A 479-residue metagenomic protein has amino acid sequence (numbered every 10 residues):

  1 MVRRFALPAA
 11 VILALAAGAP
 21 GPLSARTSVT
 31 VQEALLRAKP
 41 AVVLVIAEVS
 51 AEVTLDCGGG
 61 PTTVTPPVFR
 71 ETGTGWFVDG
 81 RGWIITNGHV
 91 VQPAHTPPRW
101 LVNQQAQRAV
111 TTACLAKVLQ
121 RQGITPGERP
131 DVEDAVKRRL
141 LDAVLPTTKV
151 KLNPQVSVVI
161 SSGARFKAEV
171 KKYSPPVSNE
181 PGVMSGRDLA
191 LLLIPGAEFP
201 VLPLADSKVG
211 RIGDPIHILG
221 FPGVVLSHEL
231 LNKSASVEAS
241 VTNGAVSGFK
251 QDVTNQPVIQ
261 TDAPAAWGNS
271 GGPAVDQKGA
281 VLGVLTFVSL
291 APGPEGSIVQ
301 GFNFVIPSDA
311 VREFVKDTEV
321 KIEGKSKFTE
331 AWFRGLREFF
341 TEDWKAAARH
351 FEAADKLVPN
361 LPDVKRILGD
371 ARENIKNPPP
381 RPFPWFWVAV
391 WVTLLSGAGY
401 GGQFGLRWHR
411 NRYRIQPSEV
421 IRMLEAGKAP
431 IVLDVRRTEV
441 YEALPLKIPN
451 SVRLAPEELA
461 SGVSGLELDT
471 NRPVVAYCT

Functional and structural regions predicted by a protein language model:
L23-W83, N87, H95, G186-A190: N-terminal activation segment of mature serine protease catalytic domains
E33, L101-A197: Conserved catalytic-core segment of clan PA serine endopeptidases
R70, V158-S185, V201-I259, A266 (+2 more regions): Flexible, gly/ser-rich surface segments that form the specificity/activation loops bordering the active-site cleft
W76-F77, R211-I212, P264-L285: Catalytic nucleophile loop of clan PA
G88, Q92, R99, Q105-Q107 (+4 more regions): C-terminal subregion of chymotrypsin/trypsin-like serine protease catalytic domains
P362-F386: Short, aromatic-rich amphipathic segments at membrane interfaces that lie adjacent to a transmembrane helix or signal
P380-A443: Flexible, polar/low-complexity N-terminal or interdomain linker segments that lie immediately upstream of folded
V463-T479: Catalytic cysteine-centered active loop of the rhodanese-like fold, especially the PTP/DSP P-loop
